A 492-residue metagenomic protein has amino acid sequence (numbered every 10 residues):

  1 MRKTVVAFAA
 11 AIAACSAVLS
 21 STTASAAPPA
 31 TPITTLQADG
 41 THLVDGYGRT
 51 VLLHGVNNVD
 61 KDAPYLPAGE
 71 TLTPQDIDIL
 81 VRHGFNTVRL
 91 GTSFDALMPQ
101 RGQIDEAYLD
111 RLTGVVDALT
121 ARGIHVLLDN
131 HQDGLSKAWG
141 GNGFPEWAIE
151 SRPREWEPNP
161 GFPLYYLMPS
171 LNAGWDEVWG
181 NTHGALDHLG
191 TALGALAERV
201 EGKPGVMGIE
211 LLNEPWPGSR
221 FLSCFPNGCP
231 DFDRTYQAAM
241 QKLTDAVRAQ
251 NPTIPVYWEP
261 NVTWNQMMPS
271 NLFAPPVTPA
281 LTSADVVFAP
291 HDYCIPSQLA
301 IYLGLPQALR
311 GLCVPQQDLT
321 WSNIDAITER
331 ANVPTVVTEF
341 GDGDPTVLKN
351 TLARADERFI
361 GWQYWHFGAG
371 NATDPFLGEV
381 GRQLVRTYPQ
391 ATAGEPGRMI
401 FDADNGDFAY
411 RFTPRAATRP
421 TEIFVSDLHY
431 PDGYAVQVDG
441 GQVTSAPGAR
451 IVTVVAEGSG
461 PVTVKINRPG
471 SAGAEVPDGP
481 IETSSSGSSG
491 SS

Functional and structural regions predicted by a protein language model:
M1-A26: Secretory targeting and sorting signals
L19-P32, E379-L384: Short, basic/low-complexity N-terminal boundary segments at the transition from targeting/disordered tails
L19-S20, A24, D39-G40, D45 (+2 more regions): Intrinsically disordered, low-complexity boundary segments flanking structured domains
A24-A26, A474-S492: Composition-driven, intrinsically disordered low-complexity tracts enriched in small residues
A27-A38, T421-L428: Short linear motifs in intrinsically disordered
T31-L53, N57-P255, P260-F273: Active-site mouth of glycoside hydrolases
T50, G190-A195, M207, W216-V464 (+1 more regions): Substrate-binding clefts and catalytic carboxylate motifs of secreted carbohydrate-active enzymes
N467-P469: Beta-strand-rich extracellular modules
